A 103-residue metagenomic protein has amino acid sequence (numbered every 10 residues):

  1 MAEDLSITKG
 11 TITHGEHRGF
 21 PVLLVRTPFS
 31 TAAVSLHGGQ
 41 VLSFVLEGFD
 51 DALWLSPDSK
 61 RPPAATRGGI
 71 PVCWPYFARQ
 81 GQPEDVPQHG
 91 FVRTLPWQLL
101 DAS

Functional and structural regions predicted by a protein language model:
M1-S103: Surface-exposed acidic/polar loop and edge beta-strand patches at domain peripheries
